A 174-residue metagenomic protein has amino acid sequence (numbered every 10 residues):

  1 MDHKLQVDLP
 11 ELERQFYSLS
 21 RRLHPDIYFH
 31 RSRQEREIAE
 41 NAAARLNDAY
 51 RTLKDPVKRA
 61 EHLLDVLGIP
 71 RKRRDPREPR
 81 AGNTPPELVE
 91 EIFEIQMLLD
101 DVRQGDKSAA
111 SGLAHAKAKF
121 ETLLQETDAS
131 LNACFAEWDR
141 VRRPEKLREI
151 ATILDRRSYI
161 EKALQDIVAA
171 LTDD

Functional and structural regions predicted by a protein language model:
M1-D174: C-terminal accessory/regulatory regions appended to core domains
